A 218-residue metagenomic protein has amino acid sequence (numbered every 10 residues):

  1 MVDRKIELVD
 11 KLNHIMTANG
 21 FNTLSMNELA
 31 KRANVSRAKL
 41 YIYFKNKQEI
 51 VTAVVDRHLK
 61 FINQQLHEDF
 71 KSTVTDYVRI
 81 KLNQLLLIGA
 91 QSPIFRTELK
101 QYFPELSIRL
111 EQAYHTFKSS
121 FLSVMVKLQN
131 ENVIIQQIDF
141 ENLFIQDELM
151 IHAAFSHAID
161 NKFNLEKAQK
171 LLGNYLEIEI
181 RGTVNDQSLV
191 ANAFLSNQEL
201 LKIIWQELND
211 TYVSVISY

Functional and structural regions predicted by a protein language model:
M1-N19, T23-R32, E49: Basic, helix-initiating cap at the start of DNA-binding domains
L8, N46-T52, F61: Short amphipathic alpha-helical segment with a characteristic S/N-K-E followed by hydrophobic residues
E28, V55-N63: Short, basic, alpha-helical segments at the C-terminal edge of helix-turn-helix-like DNA-binding modules
A33-F44: Short hydrophobic/aromatic patch on the recognition helix
A53, Q64-F95, Y102, L106-I108 (+1 more regions): Hydrophobic alpha-helical connector segments
Q91-L143: Short secondary-structure transition hinges
F140-E179: Active-site/pore-lining binding-face segments in mid-to-C-terminal subdomains
N164-Y218: C-terminal peripheral helix-coil segments that are non-catalytic and often amphipathic
